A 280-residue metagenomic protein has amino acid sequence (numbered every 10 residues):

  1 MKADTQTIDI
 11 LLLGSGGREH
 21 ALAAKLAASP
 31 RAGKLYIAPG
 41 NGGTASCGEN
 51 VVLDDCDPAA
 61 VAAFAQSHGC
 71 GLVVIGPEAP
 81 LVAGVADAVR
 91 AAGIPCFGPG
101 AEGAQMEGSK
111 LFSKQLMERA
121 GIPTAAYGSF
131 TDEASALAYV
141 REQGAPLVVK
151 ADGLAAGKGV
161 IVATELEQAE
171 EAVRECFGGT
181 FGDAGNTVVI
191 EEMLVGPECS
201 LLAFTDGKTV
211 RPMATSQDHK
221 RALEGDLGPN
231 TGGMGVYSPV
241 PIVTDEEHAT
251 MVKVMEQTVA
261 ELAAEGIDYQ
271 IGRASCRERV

Functional and structural regions predicted by a protein language model:
M1-E102: ATP-binding N-terminal substructure of ATP-dependent carboxylate-amine bond-forming enzymes
L12, I37-A38, V74-I75, C96-P99 (+5 more regions): General beta-strand structural signal in soluble alpha/beta enzymes
A45-G48, Q105-L111, L223-G225: Short, charged, surface-exposed secondary-structure boundary motifs
N50-C56, G128-D132, A163: Short acidic-hydrophobic, aromatic-tinged amphipathic segments that line or gate anion-handling sites
P99-G159: A conserved helix-loop-beta module that forms one wall/lid of the active-site cleft in ATP-utilizing catalytic domains
G159, A163-R279: Internal nucleotide-binding/catalytic subdomain
